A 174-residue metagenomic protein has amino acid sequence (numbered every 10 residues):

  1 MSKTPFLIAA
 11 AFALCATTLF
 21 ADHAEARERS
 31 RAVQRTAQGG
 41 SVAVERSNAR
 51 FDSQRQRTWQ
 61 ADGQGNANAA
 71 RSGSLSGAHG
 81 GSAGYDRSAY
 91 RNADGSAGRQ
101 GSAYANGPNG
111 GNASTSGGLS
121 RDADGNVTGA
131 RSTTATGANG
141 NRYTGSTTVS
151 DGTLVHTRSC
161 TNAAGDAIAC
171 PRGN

Functional and structural regions predicted by a protein language model:
M1-A10: Bacterial N-terminal signal peptides that target proteins for export
L14-H23: C-terminal segment of classical bacterial N-terminal signal peptides
A24-N174: Low-complexity repeat regions of mature extracellularly deployed or surface/particle-associated proteins
